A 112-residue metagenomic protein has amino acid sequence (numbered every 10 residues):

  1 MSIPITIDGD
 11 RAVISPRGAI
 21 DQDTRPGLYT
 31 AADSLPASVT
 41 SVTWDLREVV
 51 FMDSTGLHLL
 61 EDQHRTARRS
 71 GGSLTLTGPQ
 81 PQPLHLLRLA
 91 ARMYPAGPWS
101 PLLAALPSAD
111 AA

Functional and structural regions predicted by a protein language model:
M1-T55, E61-A112: STAS-like cytosolic regulatory interaction modules
